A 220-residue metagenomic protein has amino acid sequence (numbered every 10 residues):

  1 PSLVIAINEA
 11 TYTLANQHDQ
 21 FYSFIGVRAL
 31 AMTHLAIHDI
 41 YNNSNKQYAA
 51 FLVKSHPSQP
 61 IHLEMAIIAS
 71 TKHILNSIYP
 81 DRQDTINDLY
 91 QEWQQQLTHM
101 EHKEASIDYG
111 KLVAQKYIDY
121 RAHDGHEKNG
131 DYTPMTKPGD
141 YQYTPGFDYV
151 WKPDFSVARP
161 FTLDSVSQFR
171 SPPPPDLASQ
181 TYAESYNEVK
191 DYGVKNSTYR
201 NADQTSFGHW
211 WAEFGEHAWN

Functional and structural regions predicted by a protein language model:
P1-N220: Acidic/polar surface patches and capping/hinge elements
